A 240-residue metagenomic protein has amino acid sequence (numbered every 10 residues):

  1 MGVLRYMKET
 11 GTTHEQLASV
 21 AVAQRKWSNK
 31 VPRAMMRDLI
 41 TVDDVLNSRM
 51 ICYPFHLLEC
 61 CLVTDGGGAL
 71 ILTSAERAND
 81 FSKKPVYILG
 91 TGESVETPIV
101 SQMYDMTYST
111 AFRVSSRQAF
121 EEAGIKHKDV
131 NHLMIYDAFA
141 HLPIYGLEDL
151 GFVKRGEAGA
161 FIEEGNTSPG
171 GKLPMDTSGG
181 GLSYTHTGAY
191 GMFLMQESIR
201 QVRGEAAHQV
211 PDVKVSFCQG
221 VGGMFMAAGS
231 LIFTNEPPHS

Functional and structural regions predicted by a protein language model:
M1-P54: Glycine-rich, mobile lid/loop segments that gate access to catalytic sites or pores
G2-V3, S109-A123, E197-V202: Short, well-ordered amphipathic alpha-helical segments that serve as non-catalytic structural scaffolds within diverse
Y6-T12, S116-D129, A206: Phosphate/pyrophosphate-binding loops at sites that engage ATP/ADP/AMP, CoA/4′-phosphopantetheine, polyphosphate
E15-Q16, K126-N131, R155: Short acidic capping loops at alpha-helix termini that bridge into adjacent secondary structure
S19, M50-V114, E164-S178, L182 (+4 more regions): Condensing-enzyme catalytic core mediating Claisen C-C bond formation in acyl metabolism
A21, R25-M35, E96-V100, A140-Y145 (+1 more regions): Acyl-CoA/ACP chain-elongation machinery
M134-G181: Active-site pocket-lining segment
